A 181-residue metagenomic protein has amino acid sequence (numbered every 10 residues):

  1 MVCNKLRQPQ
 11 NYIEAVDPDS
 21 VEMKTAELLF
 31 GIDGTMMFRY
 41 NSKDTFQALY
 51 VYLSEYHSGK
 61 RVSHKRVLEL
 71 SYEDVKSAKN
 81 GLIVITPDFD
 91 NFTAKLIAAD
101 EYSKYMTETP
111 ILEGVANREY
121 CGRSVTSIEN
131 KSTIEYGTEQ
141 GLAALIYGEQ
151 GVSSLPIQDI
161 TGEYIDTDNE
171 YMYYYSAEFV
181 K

Functional and structural regions predicted by a protein language model:
M1-V2, I85: Generic low-polarity alpha-helical segments
V2-S63: Short N-terminal edge-element motif at the start of the domain
L68-K181: Extracytoplasmic electrostatic interaction patches
